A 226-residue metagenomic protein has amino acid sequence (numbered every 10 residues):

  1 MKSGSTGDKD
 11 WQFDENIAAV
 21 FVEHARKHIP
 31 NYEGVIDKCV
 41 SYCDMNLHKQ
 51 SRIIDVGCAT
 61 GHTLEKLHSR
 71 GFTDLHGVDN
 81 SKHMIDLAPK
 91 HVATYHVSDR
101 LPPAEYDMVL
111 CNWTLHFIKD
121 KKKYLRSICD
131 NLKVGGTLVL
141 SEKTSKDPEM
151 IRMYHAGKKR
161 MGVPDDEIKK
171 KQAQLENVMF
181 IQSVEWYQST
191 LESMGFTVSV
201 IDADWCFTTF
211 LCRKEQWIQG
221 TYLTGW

Functional and structural regions predicted by a protein language model:
M1-H48: Conserved class I S-adenosyl-L-methionine
I54-R100: Class I SAM-dependent methyltransferase SAM/SAH-binding core
L101-V109: A short acidic, Gly/Pro-enriched loop at the edge of an enzyme's catalytic core that lines a small-molecule cofactor
M108-K121: A short SAM/SAH-binding and catalytic strip from SAM-dependent methyltransferases
K123-V134: A short glycine-rich, Lys/Arg-flanked "PGG" loop and its adjoining helix->strand segment in the class I
G136-K143: Conserved beta-strand signature within the Rossmann-like core of class I S-adenosyl-L-methionine
K143-S193: C-terminal alpha-helical "lid/dimerization" subdomain adjacent to the S-adenosyl-L-methionine
M194-W226: Core SAM-dependent methyltransferase catalytic element
